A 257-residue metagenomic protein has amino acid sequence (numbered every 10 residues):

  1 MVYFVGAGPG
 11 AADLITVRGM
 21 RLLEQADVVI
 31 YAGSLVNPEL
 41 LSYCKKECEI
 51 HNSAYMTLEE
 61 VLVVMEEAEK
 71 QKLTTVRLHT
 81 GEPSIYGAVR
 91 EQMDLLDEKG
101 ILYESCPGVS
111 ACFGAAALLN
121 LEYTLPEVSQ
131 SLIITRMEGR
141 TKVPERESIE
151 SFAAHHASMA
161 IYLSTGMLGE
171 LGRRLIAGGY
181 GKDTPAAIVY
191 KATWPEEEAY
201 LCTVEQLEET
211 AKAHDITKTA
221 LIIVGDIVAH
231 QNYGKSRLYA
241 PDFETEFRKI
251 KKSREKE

Functional and structural regions predicted by a protein language model:
M1-V109, G114, E208: Class I S-adenosyl-L-methionine
V2, E60, Q71-T75, S131 (+2 more regions): A contiguous loop/helix-start segment that scaffolds small-molecule binding in enzyme catalytic cores
T16-V17, S34, P126-V128, D183 (+1 more regions): Non-catalytic, surface-exposed connector residues within folded enzymatic/regulatory domains
M20, S42, E67, T124-L125 (+3 more regions): Short secondary-structure boundary/capping segments
E82-H155, E198-L201: Class I SAM-dependent methyltransferase SAM-binding "motif I" and its flanking Rossmann-like core
